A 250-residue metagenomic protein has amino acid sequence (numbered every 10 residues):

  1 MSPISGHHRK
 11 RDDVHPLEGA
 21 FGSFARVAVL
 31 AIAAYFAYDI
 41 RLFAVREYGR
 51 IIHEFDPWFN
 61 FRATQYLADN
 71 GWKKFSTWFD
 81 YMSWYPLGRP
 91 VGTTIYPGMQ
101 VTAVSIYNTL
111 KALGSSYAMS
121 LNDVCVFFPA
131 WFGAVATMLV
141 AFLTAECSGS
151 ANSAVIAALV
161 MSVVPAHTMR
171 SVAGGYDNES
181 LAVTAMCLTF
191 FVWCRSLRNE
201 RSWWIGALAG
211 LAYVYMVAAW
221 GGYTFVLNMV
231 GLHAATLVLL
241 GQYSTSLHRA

Functional and structural regions predicted by a protein language model:
M1-A44, F55, V155, W203: Start-transfer (signal-anchor) and selected internal transmembrane alpha helices of multi-pass inner/ER membrane
S2-P3, H15-P16, F59, V140 (+2 more regions): Alpha-helical multipass membrane-protein architecture
S2-R9, G22-R26, E54, W58 (+3 more regions): N-terminal secretory signal sequences
E18-A25, V91-I95, S120-F128, G174-N178 (+1 more regions): Membrane-entry segments of alpha-helical transmembrane domains in multi-pass membrane proteins
S23, D69-K74, S116-S120, S150 (+2 more regions): Alpha-helix capping and helix-coil boundary motifs
L30-Y38, D80-S83, F127-Q242, A250: Membrane-embedded helix bundles of polyisoprenyl
A33-V135, V164, D177: Membrane-interface coil-to-helix junctions
